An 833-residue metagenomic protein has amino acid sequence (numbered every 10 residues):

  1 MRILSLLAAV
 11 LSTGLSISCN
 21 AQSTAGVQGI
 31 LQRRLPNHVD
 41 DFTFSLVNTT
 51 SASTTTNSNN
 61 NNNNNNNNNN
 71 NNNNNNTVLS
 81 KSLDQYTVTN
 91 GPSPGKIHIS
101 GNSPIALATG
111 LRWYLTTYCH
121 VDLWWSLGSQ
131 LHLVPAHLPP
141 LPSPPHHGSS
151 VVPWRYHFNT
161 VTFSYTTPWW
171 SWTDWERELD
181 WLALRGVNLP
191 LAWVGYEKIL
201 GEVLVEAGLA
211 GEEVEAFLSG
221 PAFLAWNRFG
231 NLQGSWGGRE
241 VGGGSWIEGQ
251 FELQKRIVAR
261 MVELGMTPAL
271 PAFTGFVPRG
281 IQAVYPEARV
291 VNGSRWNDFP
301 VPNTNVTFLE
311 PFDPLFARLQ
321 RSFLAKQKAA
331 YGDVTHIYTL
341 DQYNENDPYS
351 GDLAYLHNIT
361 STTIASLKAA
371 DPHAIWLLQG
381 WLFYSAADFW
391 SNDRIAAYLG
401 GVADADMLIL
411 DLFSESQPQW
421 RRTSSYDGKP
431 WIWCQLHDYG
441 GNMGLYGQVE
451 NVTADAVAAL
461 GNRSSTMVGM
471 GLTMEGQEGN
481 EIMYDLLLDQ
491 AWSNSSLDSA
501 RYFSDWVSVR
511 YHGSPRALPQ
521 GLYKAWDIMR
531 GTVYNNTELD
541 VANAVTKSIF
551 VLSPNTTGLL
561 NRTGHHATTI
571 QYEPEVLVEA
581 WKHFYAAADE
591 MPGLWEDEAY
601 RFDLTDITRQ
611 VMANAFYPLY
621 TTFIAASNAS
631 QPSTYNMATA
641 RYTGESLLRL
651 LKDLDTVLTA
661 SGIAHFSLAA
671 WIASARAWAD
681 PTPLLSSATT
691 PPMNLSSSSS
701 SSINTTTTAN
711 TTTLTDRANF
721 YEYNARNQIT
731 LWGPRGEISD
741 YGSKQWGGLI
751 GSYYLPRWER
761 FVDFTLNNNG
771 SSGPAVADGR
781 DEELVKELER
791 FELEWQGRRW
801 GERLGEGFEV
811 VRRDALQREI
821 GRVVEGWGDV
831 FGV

Functional and structural regions predicted by a protein language model:
M1-A21: Fungal secretory targeting signals
I17-N62, N71-S150: Contiguous, structured surface segment used for ligand recognition
S23, V27, L107-L111, D174-E178 (+6 more regions): Stable alpha-helical elements in mature extracytoplasmic
Q32, V39-D41, D122, S126-P139 (+18 more regions): Catalytic-core regions of glycoside hydrolase
G91-S93, G101-L107, C119, E176 (+2 more regions): Short, solvent-exposed loop/edge-beta patches enriched in aromatic
V152-S171, L182: Active-site-adjacent substrate/metal-binding segments within catalytic domains of carbohydrate-active enzymes
A517-V545: Substrate-binding clefts and catalytic carboxylate motifs of secreted carbohydrate-active enzymes
T563-S696, S702-G832: Histidine-centered catalytic/metal-binding microenvironments
